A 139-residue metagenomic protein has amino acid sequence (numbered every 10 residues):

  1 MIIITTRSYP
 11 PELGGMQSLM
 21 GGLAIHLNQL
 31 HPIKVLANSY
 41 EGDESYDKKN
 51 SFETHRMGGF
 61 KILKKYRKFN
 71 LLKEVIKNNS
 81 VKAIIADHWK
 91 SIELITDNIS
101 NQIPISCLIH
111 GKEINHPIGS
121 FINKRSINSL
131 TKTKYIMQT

Functional and structural regions predicted by a protein language model:
M1-I3: Extreme N-terminal starter segment of soluble prokaryotic enzymes
T6, H88-K90, T133-T139: Helix N-cap/beta->alpha junction signal
T6-L13, L19-K64: N-terminal strand-loop element at the rim of the active site of nucleotide-sugar-dependent glycosyltransferases
K49-S80, I85: A short, charged, and often flexible helix/loop element on the N-terminal side of the glycosyltransferase catalytic
L63-R67, N115-F121: Short, charged, surface-exposed secondary-structure boundary motifs
A86-S91, I109: Short His-centered aromatic/hydrophobic patch
N101-I105, K132-T133: A short helix->loop->beta-strand "cap" motif at the edges of active sites that frequently abuts
I118-M137: Membrane-proximal helix-turn-helix segments that form the acceptor-binding/catalytic region of lipid-linked
